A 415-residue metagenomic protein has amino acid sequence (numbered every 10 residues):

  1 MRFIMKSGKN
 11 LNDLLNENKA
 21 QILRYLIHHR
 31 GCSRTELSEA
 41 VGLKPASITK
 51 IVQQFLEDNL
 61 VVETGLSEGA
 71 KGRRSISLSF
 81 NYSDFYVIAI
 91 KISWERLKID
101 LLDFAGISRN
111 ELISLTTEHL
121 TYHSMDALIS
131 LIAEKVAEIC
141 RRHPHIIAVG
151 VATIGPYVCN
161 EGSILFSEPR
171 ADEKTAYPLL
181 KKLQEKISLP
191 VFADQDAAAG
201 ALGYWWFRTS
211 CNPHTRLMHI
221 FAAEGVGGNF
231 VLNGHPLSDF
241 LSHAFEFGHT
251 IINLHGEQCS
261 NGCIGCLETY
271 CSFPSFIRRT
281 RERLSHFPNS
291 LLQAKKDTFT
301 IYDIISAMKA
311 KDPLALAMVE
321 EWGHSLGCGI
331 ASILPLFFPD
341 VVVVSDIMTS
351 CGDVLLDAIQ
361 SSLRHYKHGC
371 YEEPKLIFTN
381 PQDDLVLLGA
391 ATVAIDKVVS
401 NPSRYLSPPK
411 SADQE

Functional and structural regions predicted by a protein language model:
M1-L66, A70-G72, S77-H145, L267-E415: ATP-binding/phosphotransfer module of carbohydrate and carboxylate kinases, centering on a glycine-rich
G69, P156-C159, A198-A201, G227-G228 (+3 more regions): Short, active-site-adjacent cap segments at secondary-structure transitions
S79, I90-S93, S210-P213, H219-A222: Short loop/turn motifs at secondary-structure junctions and domain boundaries
V87-K91, I146-G150, L217-F221, G227-N229: Short glycine-aspartate micro-motif
D103, C159, V231: Short, acidic, Ser/Thr-enriched surface-loop or helix-capping motifs
S108, I164, P236-L237: Hydrophobic "anchor" residues
E111-L112, T116-A133, A137-R216, V354-R364: Glycine-rich phosphate-binding loop and adjoining helix at the ATP-binding site of ATP-dependent phosphoryl-transfer
P213-Y270: Glycine-rich phosphate-binding loop of actin/hexokinase-like ATP-binding domains
